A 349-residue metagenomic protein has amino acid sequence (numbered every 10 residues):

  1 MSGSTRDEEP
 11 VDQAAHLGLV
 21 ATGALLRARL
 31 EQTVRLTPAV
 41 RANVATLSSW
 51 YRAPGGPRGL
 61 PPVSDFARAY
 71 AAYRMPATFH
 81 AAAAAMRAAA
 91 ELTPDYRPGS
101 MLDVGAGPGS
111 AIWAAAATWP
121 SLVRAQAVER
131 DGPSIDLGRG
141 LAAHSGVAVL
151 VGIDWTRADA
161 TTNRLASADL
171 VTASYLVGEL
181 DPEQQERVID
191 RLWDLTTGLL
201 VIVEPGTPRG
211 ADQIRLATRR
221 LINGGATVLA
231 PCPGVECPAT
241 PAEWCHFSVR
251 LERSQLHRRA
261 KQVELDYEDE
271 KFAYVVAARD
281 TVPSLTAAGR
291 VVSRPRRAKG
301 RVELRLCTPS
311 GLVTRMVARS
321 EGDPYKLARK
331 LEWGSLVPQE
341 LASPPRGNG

Functional and structural regions predicted by a protein language model:
S2-P57: N-terminal auxiliary segments of SAM/dcSAM-dependent transferases
L60-A85: Class I SAM-dependent methyltransferase Rossmann-like catalytic core, especially the SAM/SAH-binding loop
R97-G107: Conserved class I S-adenosyl-L-methionine
P108-S121: Conserved SAM-binding loop of SAM-dependent methyltransferases across substrates and taxa, primarily the Class I
L137-R164: S-adenosyl-L-methionine
D169-E183: A short SAM/SAH-binding and catalytic strip from SAM-dependent methyltransferases
T197-P205: Conserved beta-strand signature within the Rossmann-like core of class I S-adenosyl-L-methionine
R259-G349: C-terminal lobe and adjacent flexible extensions of AdoMet/dcAdoMet transferase-like proteins
